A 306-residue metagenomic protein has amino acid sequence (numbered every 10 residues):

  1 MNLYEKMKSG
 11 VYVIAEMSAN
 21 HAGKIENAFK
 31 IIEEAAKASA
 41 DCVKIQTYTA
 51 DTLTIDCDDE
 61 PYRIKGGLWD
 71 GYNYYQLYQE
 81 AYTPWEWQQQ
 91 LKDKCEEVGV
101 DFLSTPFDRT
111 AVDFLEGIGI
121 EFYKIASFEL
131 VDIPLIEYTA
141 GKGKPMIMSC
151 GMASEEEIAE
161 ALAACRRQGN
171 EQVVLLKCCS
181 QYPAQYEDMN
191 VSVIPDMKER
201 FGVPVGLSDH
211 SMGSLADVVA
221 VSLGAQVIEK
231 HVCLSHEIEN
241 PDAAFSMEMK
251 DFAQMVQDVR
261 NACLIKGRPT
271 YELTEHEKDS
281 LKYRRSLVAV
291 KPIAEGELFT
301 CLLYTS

Functional and structural regions predicted by a protein language model:
M1-S306: Catalytic cores and adjacent flexible loops of soluble metabolic enzymes that perform enolate/carbanion chemistry on
